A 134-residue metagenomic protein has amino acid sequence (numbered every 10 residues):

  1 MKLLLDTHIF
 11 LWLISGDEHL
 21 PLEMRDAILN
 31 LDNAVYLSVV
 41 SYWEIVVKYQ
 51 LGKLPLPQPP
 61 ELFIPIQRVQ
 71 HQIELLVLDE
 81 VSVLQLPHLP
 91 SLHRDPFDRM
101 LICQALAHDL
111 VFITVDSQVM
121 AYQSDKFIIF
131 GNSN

Functional and structural regions predicted by a protein language model:
M1-S38, L51-I66, H108, S117 (+1 more regions): Short, well-structured N-terminal submotif of metal-dependent ribonuclease cores
T7-H8, I45, L86, A105: Generic structural signal for small/hydrophobic residues in well-ordered secondary structure, especially within
I9, S41, S82, L101 (+1 more regions): Alpha-helix capping/helix-boundary segments
Y36, L76, I128-F130: General small-molecule cofactor/ligand-binding pocket signal
S38, L78, F97, V115: Replace "coordinates the UDP/GDP/TDP-sugar" with "coordinates nucleotide-activated sugar donors
I64-S91: Acidic catalytic patch
M100-N134: Acidic, PIN/NYN-like endoribonuclease modules and their adjacent C-terminal/linker elements
